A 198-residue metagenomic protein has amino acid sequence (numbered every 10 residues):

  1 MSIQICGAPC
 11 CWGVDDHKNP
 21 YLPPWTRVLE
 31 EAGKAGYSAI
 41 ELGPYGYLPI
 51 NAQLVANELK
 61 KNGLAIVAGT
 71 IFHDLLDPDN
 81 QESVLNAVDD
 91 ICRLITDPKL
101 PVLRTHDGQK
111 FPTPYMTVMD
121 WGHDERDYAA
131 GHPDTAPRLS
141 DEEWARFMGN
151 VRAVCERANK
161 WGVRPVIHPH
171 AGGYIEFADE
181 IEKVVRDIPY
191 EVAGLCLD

Functional and structural regions predicted by a protein language model:
M1-H17, A68, F72-H73, D120-T135: N-terminal small/glycine-rich loop or linker at the start of catalytic domains across soluble metabolic enzymes
G7, A32, I40, L59 (+4 more regions): Conserved, mostly hydrophobic/aromatic
A8-P24, L76-L85, A136-A145: Active-site mouth loops of central-metabolism enzymes
C10-W12, G43-Y45, I71-L76, M119-H123 (+2 more regions): Active-site beta-loop-alpha junctions enriched in small/polar residues
D16-Y21, A39-L54, D74-V84, A171-F177: Acidic-and-aromatic substrate-binding clefts and catalytic sites of carbohydrate-active enzymes
P23-L48, P98-P101: Catalytic domains of carbohydrate-active enzymes, especially glycoside hydrolases
L48-T70: Aromatic-lined substrate-binding rim segments of carbohydrate-active enzymes
A65, N80-L195: Active-site acidic/histidine proton-transfer and metal-coordination neighborhood in alpha/beta enzyme cores
